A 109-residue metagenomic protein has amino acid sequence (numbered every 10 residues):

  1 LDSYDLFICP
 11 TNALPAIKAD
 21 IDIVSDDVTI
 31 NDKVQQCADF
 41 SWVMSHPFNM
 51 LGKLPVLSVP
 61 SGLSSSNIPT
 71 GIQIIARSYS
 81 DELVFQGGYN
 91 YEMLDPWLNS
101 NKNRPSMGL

Functional and structural regions predicted by a protein language model:
L1-M50, L83, R104-G108: Serine-dependent amide/ester hydrolase catalytic core
S3, D22, M50-L109: Structural helix-boundary/capping segments
